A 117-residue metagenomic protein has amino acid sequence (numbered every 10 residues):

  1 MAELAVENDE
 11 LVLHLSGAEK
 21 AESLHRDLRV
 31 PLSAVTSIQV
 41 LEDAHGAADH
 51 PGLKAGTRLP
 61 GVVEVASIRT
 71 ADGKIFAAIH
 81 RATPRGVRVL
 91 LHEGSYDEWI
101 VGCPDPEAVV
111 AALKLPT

Functional and structural regions predicted by a protein language model:
M1-L32, T36-Q39: Conserved beta-hairpin
S23-R29, T36-T117: Acidic, Ser/Thr- and proline-rich intrinsically disordered linker/docking segments of eukaryotic scaffolds
